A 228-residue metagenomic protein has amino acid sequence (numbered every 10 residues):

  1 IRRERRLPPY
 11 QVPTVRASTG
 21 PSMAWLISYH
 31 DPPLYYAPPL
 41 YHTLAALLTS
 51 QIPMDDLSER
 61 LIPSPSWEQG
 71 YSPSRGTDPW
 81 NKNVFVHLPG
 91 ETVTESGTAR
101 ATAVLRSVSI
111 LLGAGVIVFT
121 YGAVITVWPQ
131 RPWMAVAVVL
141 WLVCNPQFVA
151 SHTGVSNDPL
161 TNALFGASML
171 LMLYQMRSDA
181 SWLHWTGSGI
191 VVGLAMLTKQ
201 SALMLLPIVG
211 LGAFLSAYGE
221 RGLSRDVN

Functional and structural regions predicted by a protein language model:
I1-R106: Interfacial juxtamembrane loops and adjacent helix segments that form the catalytic/substrate-binding surfaces
H42, A46, V118-G122, L170 (+2 more regions): Transmembrane alpha-helix boundary and packing residues in multipass membrane permease domains and related
E59, S74-T92, T120-C144, N162: Transmembrane-helix signature of polytopic, membrane-embedded enzymes that assemble or transfer cell-envelope glycans
S66-N81, V104-W128, A167-L170: Transmembrane-helix motifs of polytopic, lipid-linked glycan transferases
L105-L112, L140, C144-M172, W182 (+2 more regions): Multi-pass, polyprenyl lipid-linked donor-dependent membrane glycosyltransferases
I125-W128, S168-H184, A195, A217-R221: Membrane-interface transmembrane helices that cradle and orient dolichyl/undecaprenyl
H184-Q200, L205-L206: Membrane-interface alpha helices of multi-pass inner-membrane proteins
L205-N228: Perimembrane helix-loop-helix junctions
